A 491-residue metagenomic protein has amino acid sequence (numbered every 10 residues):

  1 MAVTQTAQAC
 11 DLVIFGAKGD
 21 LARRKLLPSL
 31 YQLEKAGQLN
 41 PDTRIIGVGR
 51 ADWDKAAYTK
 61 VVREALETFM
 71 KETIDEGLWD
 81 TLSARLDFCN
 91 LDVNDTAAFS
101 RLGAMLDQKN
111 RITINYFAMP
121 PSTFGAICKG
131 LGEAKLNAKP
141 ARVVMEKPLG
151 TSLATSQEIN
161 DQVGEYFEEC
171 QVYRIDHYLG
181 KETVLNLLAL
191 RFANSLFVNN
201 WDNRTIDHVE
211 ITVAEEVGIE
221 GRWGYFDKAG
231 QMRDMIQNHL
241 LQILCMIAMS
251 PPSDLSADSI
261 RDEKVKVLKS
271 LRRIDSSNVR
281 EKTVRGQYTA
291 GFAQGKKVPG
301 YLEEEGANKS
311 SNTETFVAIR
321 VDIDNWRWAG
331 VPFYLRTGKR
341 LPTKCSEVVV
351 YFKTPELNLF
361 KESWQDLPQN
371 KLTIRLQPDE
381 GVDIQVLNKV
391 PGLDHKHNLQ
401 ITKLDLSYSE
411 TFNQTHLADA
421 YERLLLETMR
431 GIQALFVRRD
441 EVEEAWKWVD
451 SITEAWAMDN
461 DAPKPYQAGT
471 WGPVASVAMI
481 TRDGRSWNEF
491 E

Functional and structural regions predicted by a protein language model:
M1-M145, L149-E491: Secretory/organelle targeting and membrane-embedding segments
